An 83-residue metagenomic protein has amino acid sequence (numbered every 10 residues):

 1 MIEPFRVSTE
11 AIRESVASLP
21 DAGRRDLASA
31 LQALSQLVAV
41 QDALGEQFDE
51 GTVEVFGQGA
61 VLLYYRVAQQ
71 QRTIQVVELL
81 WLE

Functional and structural regions predicted by a protein language model:
M1-A30: Arg/Lys-rich, positively charged N-terminal/basic patches that mediate binding to nucleic acids
D21, D26, D42, D49-E50: Acidic-enriched, low-complexity/disordered segments with a strong bias for Aspartate over Glutamate
L27, L31-L34, L63, V76: Hydrophobic beta-strand residues in large extracellular and virion-surface proteins
S35-A39: Short proline/glycine- and basic residue-enriched helix-capping loop/turn segments at helix->loop/beta transitions
A43-E83: Basic/aromatic recognition patch in beta-strand/loop cores that engages polyanionic ligands
